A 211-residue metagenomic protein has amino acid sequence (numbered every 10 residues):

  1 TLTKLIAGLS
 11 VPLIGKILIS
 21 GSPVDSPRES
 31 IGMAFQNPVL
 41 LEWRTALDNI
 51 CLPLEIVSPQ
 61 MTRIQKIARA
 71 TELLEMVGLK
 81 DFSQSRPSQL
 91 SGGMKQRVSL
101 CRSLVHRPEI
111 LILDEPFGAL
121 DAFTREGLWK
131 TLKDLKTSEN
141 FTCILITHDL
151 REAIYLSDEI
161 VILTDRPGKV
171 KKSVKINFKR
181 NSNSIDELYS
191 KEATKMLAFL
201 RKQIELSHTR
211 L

Functional and structural regions predicted by a protein language model:
L2, L100: Hydrophobic anchor residue at the start of the ABC signature
A7: Helix-to-loop junction immediately C-terminal to a conserved catalytic motif
G15-P27: Conserved ABC transporter NBD signature motif
L47-V57, I67, K175: Short helical segment in ABC ATPase nucleotide-binding domains corresponding to the A-loop/adjacent helical element
R63-F82, D134: Conserved ABC ATPase "signature" region
S85-S88, H106: Conserved signature/switch motifs of ABC ATPase nucleotide-binding domains
L111-D114: Catalytic Walker B motif of ABC-type/P-loop ATPase nucleotide-binding domains
R125-E139: Helical segment within the ABC ATPase nucleotide-binding domain
